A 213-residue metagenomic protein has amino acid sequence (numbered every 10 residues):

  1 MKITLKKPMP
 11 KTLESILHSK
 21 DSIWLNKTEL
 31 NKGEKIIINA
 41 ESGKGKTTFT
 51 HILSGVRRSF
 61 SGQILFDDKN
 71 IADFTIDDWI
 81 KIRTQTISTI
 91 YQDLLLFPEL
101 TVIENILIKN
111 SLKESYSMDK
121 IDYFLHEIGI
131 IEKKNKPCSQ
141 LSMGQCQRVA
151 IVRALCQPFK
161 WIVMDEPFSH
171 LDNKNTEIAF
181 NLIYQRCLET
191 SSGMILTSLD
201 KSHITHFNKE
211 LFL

Functional and structural regions predicted by a protein language model:
S54: Helix-to-loop junction immediately C-terminal to a conserved catalytic motif
G62-I71: Conserved ABC transporter NBD signature motif
I71-S88: ABC ATPase NBD coupling module
M118-K133: Conserved ABC ATPase "signature" region
P137-Q145: Conserved ABC ATPase signature
I151: Hydrophobic anchor residue at the start of the ABC signature
I162-E166: Catalytic Walker B motif of ABC-type/P-loop ATPase nucleotide-binding domains
